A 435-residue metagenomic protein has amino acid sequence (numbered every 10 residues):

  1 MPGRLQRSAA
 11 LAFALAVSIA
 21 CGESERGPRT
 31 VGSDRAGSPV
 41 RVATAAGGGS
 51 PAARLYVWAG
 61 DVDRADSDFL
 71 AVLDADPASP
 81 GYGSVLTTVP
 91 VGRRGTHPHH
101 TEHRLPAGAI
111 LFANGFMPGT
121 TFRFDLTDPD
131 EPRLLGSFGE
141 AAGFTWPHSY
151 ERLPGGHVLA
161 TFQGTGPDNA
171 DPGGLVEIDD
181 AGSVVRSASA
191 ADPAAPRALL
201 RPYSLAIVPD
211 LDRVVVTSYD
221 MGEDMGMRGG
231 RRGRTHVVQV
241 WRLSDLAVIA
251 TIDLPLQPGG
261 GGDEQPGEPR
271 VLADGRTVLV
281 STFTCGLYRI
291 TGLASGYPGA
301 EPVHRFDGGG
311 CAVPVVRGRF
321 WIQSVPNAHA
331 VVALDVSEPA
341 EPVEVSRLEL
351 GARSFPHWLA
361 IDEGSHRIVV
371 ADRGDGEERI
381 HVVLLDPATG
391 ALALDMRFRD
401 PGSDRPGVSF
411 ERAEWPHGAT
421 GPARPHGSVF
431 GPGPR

Functional and structural regions predicted by a protein language model:
A46, G92-P106, A141-L153, A195-D212 (+4 more regions): Beta-rich, blade/repeat-based domains predominating in secreted/periplasmic proteins but also intracellular
S50, V57-R64, A160-G173, V216-T235 (+1 more regions): Short, conserved, GDST-rich strand-edge loop motifs in beta-rich repeat architectures
V72-G81, R123-P132, D180-S183, V240-A247 (+3 more regions): Short loop/turn segments immediately following beta-strands, especially the blade-tip and inter-blade linker loops
G83-R152: Blade-loop segments of beta-propeller domains
L126, E131-P209, S218: Asp-box/WD-like beta-propeller blade repeats and closely related beta-sheet repeat scaffolds
L200, L205-V332: Beta-propeller domains
D307-V383: Loop/turn-rich, solvent-exposed surfaces of beta-rich toroidal or solenoidal domains
H366-R367, A371-R435: Blade-level signature of beta-propeller repeat domains, shared across WD40, Kelch, NHL, RCC1 and BNR/Asp-box propellers
